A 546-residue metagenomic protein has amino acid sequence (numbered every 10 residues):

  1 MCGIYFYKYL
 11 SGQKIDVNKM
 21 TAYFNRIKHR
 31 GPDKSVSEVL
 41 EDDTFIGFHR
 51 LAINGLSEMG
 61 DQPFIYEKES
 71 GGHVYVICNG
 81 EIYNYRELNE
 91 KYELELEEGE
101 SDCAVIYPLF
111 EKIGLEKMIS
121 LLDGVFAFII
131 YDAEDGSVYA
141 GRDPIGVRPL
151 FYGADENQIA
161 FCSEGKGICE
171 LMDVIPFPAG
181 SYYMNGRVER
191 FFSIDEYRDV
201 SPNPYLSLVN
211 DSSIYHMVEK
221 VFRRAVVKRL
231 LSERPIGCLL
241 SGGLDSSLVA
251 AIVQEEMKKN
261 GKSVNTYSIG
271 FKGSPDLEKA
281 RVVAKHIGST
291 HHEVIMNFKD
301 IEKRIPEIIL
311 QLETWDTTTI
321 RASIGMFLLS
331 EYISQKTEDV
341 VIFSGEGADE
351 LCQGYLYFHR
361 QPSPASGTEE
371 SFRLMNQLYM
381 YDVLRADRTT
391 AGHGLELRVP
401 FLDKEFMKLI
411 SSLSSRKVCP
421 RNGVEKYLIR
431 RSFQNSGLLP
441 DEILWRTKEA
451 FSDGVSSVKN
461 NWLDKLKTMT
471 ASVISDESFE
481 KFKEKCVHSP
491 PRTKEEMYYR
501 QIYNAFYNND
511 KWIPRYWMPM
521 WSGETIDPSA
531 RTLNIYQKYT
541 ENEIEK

Functional and structural regions predicted by a protein language model:
M1-I77, E81, K112-V209, H216 (+4 more regions): N-terminal glutamine amidotransferase
K8-I15, S70, A133-Y139, P144-L150 (+5 more regions): ATP-dependent adenylate-handling active sites, centered on carboxylate activation for C-N bond formation
D16, M20, E67, C78-E134 (+6 more regions): Short histidine
H29-V39, G99-V105, L150, R421-K426: A short, aromatic/hydrophobic, helix- or strand-capping loop or linear motif that either lines the entrance/gate
Y92-E98, I113-K117, I168-V174, W315-D316 (+1 more regions): Short, polar/flexible loop-turn hinges at active-site or ligand-entry regions and domain interfaces
E97, P176, P440-T447: A short alpha-helix-loop-beta-strand transition element characteristic of N-terminal alpha/beta dinucleotide-binding
